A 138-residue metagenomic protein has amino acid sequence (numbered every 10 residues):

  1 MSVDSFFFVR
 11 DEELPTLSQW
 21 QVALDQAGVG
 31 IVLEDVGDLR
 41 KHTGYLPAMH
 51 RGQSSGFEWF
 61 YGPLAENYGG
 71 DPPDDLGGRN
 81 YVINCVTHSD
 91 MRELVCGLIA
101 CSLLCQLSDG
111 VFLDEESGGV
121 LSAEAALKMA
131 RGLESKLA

Functional and structural regions predicted by a protein language model:
M1-A138: Acidic (Asp/Glu-rich) sequence patches and key acidic residues that form negatively charged surfaces used
